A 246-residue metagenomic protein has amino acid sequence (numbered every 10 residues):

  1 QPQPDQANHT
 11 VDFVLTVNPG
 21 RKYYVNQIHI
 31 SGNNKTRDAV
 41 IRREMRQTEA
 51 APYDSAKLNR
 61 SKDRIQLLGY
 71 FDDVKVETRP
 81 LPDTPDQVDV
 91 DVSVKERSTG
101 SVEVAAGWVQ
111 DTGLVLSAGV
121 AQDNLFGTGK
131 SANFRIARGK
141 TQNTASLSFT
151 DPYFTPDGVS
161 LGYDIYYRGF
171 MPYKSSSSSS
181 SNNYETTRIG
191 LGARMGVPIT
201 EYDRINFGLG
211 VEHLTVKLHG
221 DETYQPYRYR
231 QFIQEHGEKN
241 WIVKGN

Functional and structural regions predicted by a protein language model:
Q1, D12, I28-N33, K57 (+1 more regions): Acidic, glycine-rich loop-and-beta core segments that form the ion-binding/anion-interacting portion of active sites
Q1-P4, K22-Q27, V216-T223: Interfacial loop/beta elements and low-complexity acidic/Ser/Thr-rich segments of macromolecular assembly/processing
P2-R21, P82-T99: Self-splicing inteins and homing endonuclease
Q6-N8, R21, N34, R138-Q142: A generic beta-sheet turn/junction motif
V25-I30, V102-A106: Disulfide-bonded cysteine-rich modules in secreted/extracellular proteins, activating on the conserved Cys frameworks
K35-A50: N-terminal periplasmic "start-of-domain" segments of outer-membrane beta-barrel proteins
A51-N246: Gram-negative/organellar outer-membrane beta-barrel architecture
